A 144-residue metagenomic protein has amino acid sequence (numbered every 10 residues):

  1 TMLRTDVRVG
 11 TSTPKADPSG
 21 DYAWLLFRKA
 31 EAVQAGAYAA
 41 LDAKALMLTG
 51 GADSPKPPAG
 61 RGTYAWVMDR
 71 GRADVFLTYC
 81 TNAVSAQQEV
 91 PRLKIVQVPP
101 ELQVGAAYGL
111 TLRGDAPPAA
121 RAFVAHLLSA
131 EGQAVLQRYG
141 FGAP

Functional and structural regions predicted by a protein language model:
T1-P144: Exported/periplasmic ABC-transporter solute-binding proteins
